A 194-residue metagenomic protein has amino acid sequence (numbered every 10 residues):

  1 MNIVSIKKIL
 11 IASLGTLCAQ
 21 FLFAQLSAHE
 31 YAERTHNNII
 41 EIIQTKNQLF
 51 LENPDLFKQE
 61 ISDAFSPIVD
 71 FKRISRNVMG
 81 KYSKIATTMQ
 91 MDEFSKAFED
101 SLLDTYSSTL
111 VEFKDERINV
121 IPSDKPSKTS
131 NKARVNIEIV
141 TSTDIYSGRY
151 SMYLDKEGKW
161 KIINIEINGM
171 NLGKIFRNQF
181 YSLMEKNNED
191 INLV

Functional and structural regions predicted by a protein language model:
N2-S13: Bacterial N-terminal signal peptides that target proteins for export
L26-Y106: Early exported N-terminus immediately downstream of N-terminal targeting peptides
V78, F98, D124, I137-T141 (+2 more regions): A mature extracytoplasmic/lumenal domain signature
D104-R149: Surface-exposed, charged secondary-structure patches
S123, I137-E138, R149-D155, M184-V194: A beta-rich soluble binding module of mature secreted/lumenal proteins
S147-K174: Short beta-strand edge/turn micro-motifs at domain boundaries
N164-V194: Low-complexity, intrinsically disordered terminal/linker segments enriched in charged and Gly/Pro repeats
